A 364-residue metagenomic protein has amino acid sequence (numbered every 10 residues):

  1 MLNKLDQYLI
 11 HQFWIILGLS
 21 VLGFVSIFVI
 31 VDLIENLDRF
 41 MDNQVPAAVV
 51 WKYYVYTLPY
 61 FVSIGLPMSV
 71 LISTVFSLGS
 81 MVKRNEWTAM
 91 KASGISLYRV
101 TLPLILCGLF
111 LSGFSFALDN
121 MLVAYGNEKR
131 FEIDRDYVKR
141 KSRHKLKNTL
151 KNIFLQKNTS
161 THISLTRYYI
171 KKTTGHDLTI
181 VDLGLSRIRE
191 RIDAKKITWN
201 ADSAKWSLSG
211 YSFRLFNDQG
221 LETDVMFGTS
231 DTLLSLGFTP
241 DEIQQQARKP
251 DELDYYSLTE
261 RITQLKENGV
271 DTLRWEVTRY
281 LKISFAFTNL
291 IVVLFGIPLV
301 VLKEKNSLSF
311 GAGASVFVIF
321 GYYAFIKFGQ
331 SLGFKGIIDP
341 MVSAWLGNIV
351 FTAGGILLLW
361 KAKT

Functional and structural regions predicted by a protein language model:
M1-N158, I170, R187, L233-T364: Transmembrane alpha-helices
L155-S203, L208-Y211: Structural signature for solvent-exposed beta-strand/loop edge elements and short helix-capping sites, enriched
T174, W206, N217-D218, L308: Intrinsically disordered, low-complexity acidic/polar segments
H176, R187-R191, F216-M226: A short, polar/proline- and glycine-enriched secondary-structure boundary/capping micro-motif
S212-N217, G336: An acidic-aromatic
T223-L236: Generic detection of short hydrophobic beta-strand segments and adjacent strand-loop junctions
